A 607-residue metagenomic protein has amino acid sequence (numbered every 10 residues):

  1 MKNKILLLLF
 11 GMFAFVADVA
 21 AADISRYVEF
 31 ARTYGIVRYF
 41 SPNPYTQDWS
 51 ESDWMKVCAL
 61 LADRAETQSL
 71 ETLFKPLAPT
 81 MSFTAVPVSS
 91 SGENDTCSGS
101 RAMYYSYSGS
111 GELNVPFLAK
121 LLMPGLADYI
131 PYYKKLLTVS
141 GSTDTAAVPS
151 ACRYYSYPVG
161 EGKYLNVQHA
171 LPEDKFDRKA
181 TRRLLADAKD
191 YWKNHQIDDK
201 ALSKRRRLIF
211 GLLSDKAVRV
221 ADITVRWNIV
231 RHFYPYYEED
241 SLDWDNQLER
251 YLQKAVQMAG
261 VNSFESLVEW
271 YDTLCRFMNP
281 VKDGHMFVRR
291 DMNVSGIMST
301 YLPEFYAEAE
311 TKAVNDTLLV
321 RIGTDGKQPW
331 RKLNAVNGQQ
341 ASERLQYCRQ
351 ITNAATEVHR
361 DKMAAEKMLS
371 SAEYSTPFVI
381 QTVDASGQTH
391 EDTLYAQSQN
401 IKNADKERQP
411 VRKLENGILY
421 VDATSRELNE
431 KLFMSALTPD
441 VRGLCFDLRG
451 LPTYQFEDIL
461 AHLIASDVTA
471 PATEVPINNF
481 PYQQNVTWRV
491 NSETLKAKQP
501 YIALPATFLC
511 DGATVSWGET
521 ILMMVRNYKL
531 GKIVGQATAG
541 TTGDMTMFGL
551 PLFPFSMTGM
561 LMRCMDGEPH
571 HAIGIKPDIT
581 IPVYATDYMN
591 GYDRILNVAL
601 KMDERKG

Functional and structural regions predicted by a protein language model:
M1-A22: Bacterial Sec-dependent N-terminal signal peptides
A21-Y454, D458, A465, T469-E474 (+8 more regions): Flexible, low-complexity junctional segments that flank or bridge functional domains
I322, A423, C510, G535 (+4 more regions): Pocket-edge structural micro-motifs
P481-Y482: Aromatic- and carboxylate-enriched substrate-binding clefts and catalytic-loop regions of carbohydrate-active enzymes
P505-N527, K532-A539: Extended C-terminal subregions enriched in glycine
A513-V515, T538-T541, F555, L561-M565: Short Gly/Pro-enriched loop/turn and capping motifs at secondary-structure junctions
M562-R594: Active-site rim recognition segments
